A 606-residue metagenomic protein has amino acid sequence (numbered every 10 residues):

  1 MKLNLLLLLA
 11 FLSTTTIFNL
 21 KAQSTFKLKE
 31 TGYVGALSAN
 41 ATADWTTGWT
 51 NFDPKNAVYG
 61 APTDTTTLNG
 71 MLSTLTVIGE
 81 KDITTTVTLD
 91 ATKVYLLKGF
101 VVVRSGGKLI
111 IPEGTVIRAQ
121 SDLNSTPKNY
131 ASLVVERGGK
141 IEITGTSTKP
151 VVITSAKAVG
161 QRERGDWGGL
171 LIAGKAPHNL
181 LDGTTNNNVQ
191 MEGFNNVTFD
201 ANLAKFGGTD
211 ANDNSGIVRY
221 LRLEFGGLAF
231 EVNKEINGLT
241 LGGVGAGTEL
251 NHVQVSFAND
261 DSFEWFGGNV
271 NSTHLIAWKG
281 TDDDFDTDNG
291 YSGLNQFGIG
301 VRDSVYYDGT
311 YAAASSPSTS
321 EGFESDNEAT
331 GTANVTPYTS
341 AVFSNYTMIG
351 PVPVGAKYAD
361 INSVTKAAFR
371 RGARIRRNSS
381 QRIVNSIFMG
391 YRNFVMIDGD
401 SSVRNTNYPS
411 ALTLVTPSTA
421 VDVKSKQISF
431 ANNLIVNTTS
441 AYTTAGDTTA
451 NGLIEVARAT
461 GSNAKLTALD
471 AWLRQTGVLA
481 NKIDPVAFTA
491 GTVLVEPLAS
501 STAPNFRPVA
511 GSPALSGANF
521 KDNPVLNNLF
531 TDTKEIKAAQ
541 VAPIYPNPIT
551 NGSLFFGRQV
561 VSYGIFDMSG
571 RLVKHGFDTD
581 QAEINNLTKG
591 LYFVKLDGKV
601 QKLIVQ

Functional and structural regions predicted by a protein language model:
M1-S24, T531-T533, F555, L591-V600: Bacterial Sec-dependent N-terminal signal peptides
L8-L12, L20, I117, I536-Q540 (+1 more regions): N-terminal cationic amphipathic segment used for targeting or macromolecule association
T15-I17, T86, D532-K534, N551 (+1 more regions): N-terminal compositionally biased, intrinsically disordered segments and leader/signal-like regions
K21, D82, D90, L96 (+9 more regions): Short, solvent-exposed coil/turn segments
K21, P513, S569-R571: Residue-level recognition of short loop/turn positions
Q23-F530: Beta-strand/loop edge motif enriched in small/polar residues
I536-Q606: C-terminal outer-membrane/trafficking sorting elements
